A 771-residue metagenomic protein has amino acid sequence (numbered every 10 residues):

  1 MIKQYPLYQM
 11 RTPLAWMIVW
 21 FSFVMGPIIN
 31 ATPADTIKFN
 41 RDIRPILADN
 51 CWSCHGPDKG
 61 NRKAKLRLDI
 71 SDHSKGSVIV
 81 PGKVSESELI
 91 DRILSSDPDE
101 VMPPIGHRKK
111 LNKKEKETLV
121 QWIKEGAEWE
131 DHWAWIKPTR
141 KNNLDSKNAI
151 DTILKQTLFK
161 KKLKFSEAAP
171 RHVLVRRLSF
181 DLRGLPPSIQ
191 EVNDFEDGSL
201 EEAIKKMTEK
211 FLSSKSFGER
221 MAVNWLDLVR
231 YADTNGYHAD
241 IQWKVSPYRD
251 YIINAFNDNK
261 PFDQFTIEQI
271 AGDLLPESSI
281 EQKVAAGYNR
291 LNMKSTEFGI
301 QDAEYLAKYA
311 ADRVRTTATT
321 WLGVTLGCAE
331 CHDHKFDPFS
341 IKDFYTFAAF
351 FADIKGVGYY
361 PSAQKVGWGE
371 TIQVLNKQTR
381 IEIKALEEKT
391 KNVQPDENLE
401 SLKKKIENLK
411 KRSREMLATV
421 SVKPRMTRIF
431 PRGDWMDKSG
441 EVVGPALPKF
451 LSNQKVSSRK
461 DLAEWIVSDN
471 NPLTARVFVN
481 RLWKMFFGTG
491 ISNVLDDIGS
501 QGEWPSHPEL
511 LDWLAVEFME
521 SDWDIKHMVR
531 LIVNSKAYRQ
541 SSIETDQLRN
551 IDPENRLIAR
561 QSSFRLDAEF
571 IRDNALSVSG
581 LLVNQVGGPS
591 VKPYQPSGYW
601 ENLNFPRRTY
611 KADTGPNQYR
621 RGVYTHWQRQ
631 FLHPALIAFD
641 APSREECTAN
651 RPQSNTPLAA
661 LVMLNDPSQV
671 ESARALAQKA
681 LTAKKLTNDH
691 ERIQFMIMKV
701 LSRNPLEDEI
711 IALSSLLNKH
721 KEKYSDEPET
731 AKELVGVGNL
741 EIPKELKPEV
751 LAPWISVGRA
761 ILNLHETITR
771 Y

Functional and structural regions predicted by a protein language model:
M1-T12: N-terminal secretory signal peptides that target proteins for export/translocation
A15-P27: Bacterial N-terminal signal peptides
A31-F159, H172-R177, P187-F195, T234 (+5 more regions): Solvent-exposed helix-loop boundary motif
S146-R177, D181-S216, A222, R230-E277 (+8 more regions): Primarily short, surface-exposed interaction patches in extracytoplasmic proteins
Y237, D258, A286-R428, I710: Active-site histidine-acidic residue metal-binding/catalytic motifs, centered on HxH/HExxH-like signatures
H626-R629, I637-C647: A structural supersecondary motif
G758: Aromatic-residue-lined binding/catalytic grooves and analogous aromatic/hydrophobic interfacial grooves in multimeric
